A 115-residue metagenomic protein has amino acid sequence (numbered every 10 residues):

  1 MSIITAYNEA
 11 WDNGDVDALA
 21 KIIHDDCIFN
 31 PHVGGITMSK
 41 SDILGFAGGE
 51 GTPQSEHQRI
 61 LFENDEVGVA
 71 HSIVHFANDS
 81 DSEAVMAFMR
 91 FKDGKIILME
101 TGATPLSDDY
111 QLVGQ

Functional and structural regions predicted by a protein language model:
T5-E9: Amphipathic alpha-helical repeat scaffolds
D12, K40, Q54-S55: Structural motif corresponding to alpha-helix initiation and N-cap regions
N13-I28: Short, well-ordered alpha-helical segments enriched in acidic and aromatic residues
I28-T37: A short gly/proline-enriched turn/hairpin at secondary-structure junctions
N30, L44-Q115: A beta-strand edge to alpha-helix "cap/lid" segment located at domain peripheries
M38-S39, L98: A sequence-level detector of short linear motifs
